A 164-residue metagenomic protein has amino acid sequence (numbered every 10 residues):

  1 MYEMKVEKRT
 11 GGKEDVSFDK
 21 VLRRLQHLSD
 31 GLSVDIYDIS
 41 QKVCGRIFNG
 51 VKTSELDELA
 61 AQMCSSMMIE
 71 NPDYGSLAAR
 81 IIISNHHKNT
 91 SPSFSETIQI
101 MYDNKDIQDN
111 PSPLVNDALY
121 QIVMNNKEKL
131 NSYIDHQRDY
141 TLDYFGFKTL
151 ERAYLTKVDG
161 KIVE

Functional and structural regions predicted by a protein language model:
M1-E164: Extended catalytic cores of very large enzyme megasubunits
